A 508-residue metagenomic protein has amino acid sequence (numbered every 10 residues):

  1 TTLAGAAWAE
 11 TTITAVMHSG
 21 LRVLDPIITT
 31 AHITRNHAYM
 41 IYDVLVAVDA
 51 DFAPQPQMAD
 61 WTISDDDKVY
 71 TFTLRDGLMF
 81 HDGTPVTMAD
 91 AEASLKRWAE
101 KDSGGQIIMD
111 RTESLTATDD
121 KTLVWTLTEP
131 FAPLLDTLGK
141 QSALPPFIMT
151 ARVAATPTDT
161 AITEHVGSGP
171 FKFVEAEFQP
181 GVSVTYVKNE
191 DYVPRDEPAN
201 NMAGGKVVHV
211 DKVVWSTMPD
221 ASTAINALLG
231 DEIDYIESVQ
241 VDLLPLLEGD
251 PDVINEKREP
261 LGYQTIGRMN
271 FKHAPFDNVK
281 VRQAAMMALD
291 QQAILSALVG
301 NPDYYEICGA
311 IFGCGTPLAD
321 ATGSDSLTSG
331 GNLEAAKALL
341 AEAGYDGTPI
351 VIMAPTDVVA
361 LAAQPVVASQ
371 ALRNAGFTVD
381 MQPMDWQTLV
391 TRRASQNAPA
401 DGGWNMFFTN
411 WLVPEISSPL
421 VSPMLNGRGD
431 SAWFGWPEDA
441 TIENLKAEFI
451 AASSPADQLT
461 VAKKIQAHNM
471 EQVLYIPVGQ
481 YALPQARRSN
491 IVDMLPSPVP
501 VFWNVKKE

Functional and structural regions predicted by a protein language model:
V16-D66, T73, K96, V166: N-terminal lobe/hinge region of extracytoplasmic solute-binding protein
I107-Q179: Surface-exposed binding/hinge segments that line and control ligand-binding clefts or catalytic entry sites
F171, P302-E342, T356-A363: Structural transition elements
F178, Q485-E508: Long beta-strand-rich cores associated with HINT superfamily self-processing modules
V182, D220, V239, Y305 (+3 more regions): Ligand/substrate-recognition segments at binding pockets and active sites
P194-L246, T378: Ligand-site clamp/hinge motif
K272, F276-T316, A363-Q364, Q466-P477: Periplasmic-binding protein-like
S329-G330, D380-T391, S395, P419-S489 (+1 more regions): Extracytoplasmic/peripheral linker and loop segments enriched in polar/acidic and small residues with frequent Thr/Pro
